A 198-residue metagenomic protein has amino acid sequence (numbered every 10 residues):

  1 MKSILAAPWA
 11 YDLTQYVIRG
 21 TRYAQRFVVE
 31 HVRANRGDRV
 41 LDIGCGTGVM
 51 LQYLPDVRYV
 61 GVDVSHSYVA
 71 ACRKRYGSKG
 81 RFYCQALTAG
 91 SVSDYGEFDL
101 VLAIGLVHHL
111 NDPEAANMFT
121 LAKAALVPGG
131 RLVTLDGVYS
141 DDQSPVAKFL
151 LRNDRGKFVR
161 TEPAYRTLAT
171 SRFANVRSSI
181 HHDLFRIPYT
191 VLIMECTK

Functional and structural regions predicted by a protein language model:
M1-R39, G46-D94, L110-N117, L121 (+1 more regions): Class I (Rossmann-like) S-adenosyl-L-methionine-dependent methyltransferase catalytic domain, capturing the SAM-binding
L102: A conserved beta-strand element that flanks and buttresses the S-adenosyl-L-methionine
G105-H109: Short catalytic micro-motifs in class I SAM-dependent methyltransferases
A124: Short, surface-exposed basic-aromatic patches at helix termini and helix-loop junctions that form
